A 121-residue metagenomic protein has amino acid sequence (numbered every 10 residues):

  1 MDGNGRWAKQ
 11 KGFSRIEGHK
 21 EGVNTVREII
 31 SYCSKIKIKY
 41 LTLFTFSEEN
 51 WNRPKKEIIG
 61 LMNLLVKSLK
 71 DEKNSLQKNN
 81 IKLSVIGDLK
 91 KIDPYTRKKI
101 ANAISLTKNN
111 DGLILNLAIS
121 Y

Functional and structural regions predicted by a protein language model:
D2-Y121: Flexible, compositionally biased loop and terminal segments
